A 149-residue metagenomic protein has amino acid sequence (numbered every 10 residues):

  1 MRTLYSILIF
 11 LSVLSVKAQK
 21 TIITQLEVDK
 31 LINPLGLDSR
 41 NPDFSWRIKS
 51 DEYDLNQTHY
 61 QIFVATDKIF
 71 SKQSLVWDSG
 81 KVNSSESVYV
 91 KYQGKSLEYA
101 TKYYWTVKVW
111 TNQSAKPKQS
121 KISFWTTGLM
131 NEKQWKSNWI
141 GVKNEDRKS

Functional and structural regions predicted by a protein language model:
M1-I22: Bacterial Sec-dependent N-terminal signal peptides
Y5, R40-P42, T58, T101-Y103: Residues at beta-strand starts and edge strands
S6-L8, A18, G36, E52 (+3 more regions): Generic marker of residues within folded, mature protein domains
F10-V13, N33, D51, D67 (+2 more regions): Residue-level marker of positions within ordered structural domains that often coincide with functionally constrained
V16, T24, V28-K30, L75 (+2 more regions): Preference for short coil/turn "hinge" residues that link or interrupt alpha-helices
Q19-Y53, K121-W135: Pro/Thr/Ser/Gly-rich low-complexity, intrinsically disordered linker/stalk tracts
I48, L55-K102, K108, N112-S120 (+1 more regions): Recognizes extended acidic, P/S/T-rich segments that occur within or adjacent to Ig-like beta-sandwich modules
S149: Conserved small/polar residues in nucleotide/adenosyl-binding loops
